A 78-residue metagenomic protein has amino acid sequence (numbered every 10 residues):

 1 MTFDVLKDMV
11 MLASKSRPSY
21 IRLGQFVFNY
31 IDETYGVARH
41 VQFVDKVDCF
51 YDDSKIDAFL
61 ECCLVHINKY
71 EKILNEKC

Functional and structural regions predicted by a protein language model:
M1-F28: N-terminal acidic leader/helix
P18-I21, R39, N68-N75: Residue-level signal for secondary-structure boundary elements
S19-C62: Acidic, low-complexity, intrinsically disordered interaction modules
D52-C78: Charged low-complexity stretches with an acidic bias
